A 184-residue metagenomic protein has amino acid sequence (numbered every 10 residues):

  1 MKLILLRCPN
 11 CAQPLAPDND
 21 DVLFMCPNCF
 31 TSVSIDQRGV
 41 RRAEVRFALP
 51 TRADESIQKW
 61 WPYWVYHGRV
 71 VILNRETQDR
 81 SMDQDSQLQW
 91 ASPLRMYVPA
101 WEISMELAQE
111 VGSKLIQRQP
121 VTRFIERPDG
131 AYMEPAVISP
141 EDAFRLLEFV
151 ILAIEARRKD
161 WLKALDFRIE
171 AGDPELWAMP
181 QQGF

Functional and structural regions predicted by a protein language model:
M1-N10, P14-F184: Long C-terminal interaction/binding lobes of large macromolecular proteins
